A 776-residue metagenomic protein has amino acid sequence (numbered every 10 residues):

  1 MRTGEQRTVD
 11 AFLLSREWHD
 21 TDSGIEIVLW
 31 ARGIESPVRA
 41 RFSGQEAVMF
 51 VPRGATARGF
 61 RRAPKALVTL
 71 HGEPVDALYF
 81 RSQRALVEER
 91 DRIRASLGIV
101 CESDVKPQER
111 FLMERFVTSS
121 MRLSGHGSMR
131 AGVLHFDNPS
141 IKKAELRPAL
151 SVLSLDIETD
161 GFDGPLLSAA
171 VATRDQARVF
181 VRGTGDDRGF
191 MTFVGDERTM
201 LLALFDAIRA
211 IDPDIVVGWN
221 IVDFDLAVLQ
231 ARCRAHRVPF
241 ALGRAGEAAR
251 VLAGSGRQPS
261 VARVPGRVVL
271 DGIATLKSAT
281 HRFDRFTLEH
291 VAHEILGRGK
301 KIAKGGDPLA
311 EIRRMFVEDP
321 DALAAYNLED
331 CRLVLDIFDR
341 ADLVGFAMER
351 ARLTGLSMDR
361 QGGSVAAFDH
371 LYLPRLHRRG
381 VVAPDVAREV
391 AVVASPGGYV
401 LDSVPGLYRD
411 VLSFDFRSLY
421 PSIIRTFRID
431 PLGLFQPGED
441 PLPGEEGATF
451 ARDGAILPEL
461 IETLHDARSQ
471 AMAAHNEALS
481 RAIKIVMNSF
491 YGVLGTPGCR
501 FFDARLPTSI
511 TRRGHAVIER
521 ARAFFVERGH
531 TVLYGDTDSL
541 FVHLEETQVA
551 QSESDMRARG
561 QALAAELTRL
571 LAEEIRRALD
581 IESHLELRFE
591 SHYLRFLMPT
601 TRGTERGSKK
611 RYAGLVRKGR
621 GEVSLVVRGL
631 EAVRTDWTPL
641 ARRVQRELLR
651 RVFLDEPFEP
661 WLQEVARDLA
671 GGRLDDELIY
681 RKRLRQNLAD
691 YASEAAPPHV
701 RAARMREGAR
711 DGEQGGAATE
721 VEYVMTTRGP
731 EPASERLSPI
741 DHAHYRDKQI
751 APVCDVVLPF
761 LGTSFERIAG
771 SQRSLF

Functional and structural regions predicted by a protein language model:
M1-I273, S278-P384, V393-L412, F416-L464 (+9 more regions): The two-metal-ion catalytic cores of nucleic-acid processing enzymes
E5-Q6, D10, H19-A31, F338 (+8 more regions): DNA-dependent DNA polymerase catalytic subunits
L78-F80, D271, P497, F501 (+1 more regions): Short, hydrophobic beta-strand segments
A177-G189, V493-R512: Gly-rich Lys/Arg/Thr-decorated short loops/hinges at beta-loop-alpha junctions or inter-strand turns that position
F193-M200, D319, L323, D453 (+4 more regions): Residue-level preference for long, well-ordered alpha-helices that form the structural scaffold of enzyme catalytic
I302-D307, G492-L494, T531-F541: Core alpha/beta catalytic barrel or barrel-like domain that forms the active/cofactor pocket in diverse metabolic
Q470: Catalytic P-loop NTP-binding/switch module of NTPases
